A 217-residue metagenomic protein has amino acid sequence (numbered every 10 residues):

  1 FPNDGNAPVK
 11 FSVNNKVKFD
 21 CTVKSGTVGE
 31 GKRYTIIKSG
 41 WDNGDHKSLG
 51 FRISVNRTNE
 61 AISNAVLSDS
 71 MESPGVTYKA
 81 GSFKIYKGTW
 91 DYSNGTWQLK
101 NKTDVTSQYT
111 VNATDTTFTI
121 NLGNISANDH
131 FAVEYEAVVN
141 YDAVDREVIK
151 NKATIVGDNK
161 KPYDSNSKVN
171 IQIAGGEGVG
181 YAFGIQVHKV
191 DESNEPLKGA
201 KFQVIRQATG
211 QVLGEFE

Functional and structural regions predicted by a protein language model:
F1-N15, T114-V148: Low-complexity, intrinsically disordered segments enriched in Ser/Thr together with acidic residues
P2-I62, S68-E72, N151-N194: Serine/threonine-rich, low-complexity linker/repeat segments that form flexible spacers/stalks
K16-C21, D91-Q98, S126-V133, Y163 (+1 more regions): Short, surface-exposed beta-strand/loop "edge" segments at domain boundaries and coil↔beta transitions
G40, L49-I53, I62-L67, F118-L122 (+2 more regions): Gram-positive cell-envelope targeting signals
A61-S68, Y78-G81, G199: Short, hydrophobic/aromatic beta-strand segments
I62-N64, S193-F216: Short, ordered, surface-exposed loop/turn motifs in non-cytosolic proteins
S70-T117, I205-F216: A surface/secretory-pathway sequence property marking extracellular, secreted, or lumenal proteins enriched
T89, I155, K189, V204-I205: Hydrophobic beta-strand positions
